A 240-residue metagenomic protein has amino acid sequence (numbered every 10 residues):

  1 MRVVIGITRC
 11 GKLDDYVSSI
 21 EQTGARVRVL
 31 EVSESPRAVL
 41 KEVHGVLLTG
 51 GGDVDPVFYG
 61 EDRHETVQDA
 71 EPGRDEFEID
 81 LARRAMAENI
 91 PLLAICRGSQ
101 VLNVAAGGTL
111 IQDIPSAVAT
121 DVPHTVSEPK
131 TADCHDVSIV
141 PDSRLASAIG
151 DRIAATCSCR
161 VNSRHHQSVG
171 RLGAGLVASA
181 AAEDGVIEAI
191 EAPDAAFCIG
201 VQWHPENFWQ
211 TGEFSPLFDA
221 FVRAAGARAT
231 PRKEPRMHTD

Functional and structural regions predicted by a protein language model:
M1-L93, N103-I111, P115-R160, H166 (+3 more regions): N-terminal beta1-alpha1 cap of cysteine-dependent amidohydrolase-like domains
C96: Conserved G/P- and acidic residue-centered "switch" motifs that form tight phosphate/ATP-binding loops in soluble
S99: The feature captures the ABC ATPase H-loop/switch
I199-V201: Residue-level marker for buried hydrophobic side chains located in beta-strands that build the well-ordered beta-sheet
